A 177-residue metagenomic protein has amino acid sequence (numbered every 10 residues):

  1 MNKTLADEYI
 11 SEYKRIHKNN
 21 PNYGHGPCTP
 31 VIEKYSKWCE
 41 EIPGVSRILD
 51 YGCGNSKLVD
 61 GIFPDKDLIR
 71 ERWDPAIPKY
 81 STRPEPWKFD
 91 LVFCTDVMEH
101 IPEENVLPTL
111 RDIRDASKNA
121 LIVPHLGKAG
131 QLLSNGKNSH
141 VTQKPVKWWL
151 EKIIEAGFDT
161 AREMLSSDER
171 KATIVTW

Functional and structural regions predicted by a protein language model:
M1-F89, E104-R111, L126, N135-W148 (+2 more regions): Conserved N-terminal segment of class I S-adenosyl-L-methionine
F93: A conserved beta-strand element that flanks and buttresses the S-adenosyl-L-methionine
V97-H100: Hydrophobic adenine-recognition pocket in adenosine-nucleotide-binding enzymes
P102, G130: Glycine/Thr-rich phosphate-binding loops of Rossmann-like dinucleotide-binding domains
D112-A116: Conserved helix-to-beta-strand junction in the class I
S117-A129: Conserved beta-strand signature within the Rossmann-like core of class I S-adenosyl-L-methionine
